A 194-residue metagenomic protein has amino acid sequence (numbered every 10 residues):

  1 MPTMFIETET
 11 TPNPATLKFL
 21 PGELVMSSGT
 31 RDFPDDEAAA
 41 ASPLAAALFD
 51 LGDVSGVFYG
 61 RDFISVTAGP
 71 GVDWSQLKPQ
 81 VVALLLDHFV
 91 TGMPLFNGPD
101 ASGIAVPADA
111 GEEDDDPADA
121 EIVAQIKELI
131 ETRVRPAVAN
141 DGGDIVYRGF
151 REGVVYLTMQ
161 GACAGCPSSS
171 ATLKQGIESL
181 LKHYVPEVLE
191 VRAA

Functional and structural regions predicted by a protein language model:
M1-A194: Domain-level signature for proteins that mediate thiol-based redox and metal-cofactor handling
